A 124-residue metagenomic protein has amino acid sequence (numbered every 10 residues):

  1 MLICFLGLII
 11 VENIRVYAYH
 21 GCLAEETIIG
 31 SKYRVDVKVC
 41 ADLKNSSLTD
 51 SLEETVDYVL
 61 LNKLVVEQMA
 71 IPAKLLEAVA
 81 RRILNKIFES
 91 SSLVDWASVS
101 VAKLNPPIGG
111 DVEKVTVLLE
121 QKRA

Functional and structural regions predicted by a protein language model:
L2-A124: N-terminal, polar/charged subdomain of small-to-medium soluble alpha/beta proteins
